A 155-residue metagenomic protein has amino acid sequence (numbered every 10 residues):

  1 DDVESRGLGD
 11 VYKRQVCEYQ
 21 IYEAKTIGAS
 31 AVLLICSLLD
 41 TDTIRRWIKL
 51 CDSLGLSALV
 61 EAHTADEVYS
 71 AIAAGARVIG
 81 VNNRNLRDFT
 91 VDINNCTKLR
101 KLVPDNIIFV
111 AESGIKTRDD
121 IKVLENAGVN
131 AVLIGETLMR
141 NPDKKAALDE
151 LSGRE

Functional and structural regions predicted by a protein language model:
D1-Y12: Single conserved hydrophobic/aromatic residue that forms the stacking wall/gate of nucleotide- or nucleobase-binding
D10, R14-Q20, T26-C36, R46-W47: Glycine- and Gly-Pro-enriched alpha-helical subdomains that act as flexible, kink-prone "lid/hinge" or packing modules
R14, S37, H63-A65, R84-L86 (+2 more regions): Active-site beta-loop-alpha junctions enriched in small/polar residues
V16-I27, D66-A74, I115-I134: Catalytic cores of alpha/beta
E23-T41, G80-F89, V129-A147: Glycine-rich phosphate-binding active-site loops on the catalytic face of alpha/beta enzymes
T26-V32, D52-L56, A73-G80, V103-N106 (+1 more regions): Glycine-enriched alpha-helix->loop->beta-strand junction motifs that scaffold or abut catalytic
I72-T97: Glycine/Thr-rich beta-alpha phosphate-binding loop at enzyme active sites
K98-L102, E125, R140-E155: C-terminal helical cap(s) of enzyme catalytic domains, especially alpha/beta-barrels
